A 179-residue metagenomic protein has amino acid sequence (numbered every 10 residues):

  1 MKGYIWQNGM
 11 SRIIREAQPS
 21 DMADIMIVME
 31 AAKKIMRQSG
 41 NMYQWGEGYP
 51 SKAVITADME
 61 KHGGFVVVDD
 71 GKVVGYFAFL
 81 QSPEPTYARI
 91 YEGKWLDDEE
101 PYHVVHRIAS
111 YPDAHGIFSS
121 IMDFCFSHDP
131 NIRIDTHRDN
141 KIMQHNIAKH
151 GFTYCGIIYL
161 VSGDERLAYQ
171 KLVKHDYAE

Functional and structural regions predicted by a protein language model:
I13-I27: A short beta-loop-alpha structural element at the N-terminal edge of CoA-dependent acyl/N-acetyltransferase catalytic
K34-A53: Conserved GNAT-fold acetyl-CoA-binding loop/helix
H62-F77: Conserved beta-hairpin
A78-D113: Conserved acyl-donor/pantetheine-binding loop and adjacent beta-alpha core of acyl/acetyltransferases and related
S110-S127, H145-K149: Conserved acetyl-CoA-binding loop-helix of GNAT-fold acetyltransferases
H128-D139: Conserved GNAT acetyl-CoA-binding A-motif
D135, T153-L167: Conserved catalytic-core motifs of GNAT/GCN5-like acyltransferases
D139-G156: Conserved active-site alpha-helix within GNAT-family acetyltransferase domains
